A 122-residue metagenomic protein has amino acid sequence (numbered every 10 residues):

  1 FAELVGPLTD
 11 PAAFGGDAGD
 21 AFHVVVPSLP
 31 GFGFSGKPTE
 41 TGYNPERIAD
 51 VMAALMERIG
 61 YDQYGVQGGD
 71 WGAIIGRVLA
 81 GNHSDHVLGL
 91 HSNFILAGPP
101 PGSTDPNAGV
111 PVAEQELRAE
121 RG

Functional and structural regions predicted by a protein language model:
F1-G122: Catalytic cores of eukaryotic secretory-pathway lumenal/extracellular enzymes that build and remodel glycoconjugates
